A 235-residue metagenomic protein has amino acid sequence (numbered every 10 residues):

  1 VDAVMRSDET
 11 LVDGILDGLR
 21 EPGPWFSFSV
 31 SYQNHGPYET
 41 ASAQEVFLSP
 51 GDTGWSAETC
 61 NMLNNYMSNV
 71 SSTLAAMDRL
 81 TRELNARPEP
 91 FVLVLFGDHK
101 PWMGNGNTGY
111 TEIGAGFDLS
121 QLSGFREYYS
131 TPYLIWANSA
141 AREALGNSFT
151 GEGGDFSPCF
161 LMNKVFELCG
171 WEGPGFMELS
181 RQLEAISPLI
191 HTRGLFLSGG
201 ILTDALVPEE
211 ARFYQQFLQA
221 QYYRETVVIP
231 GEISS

Functional and structural regions predicted by a protein language model:
V1-S235: Solvent-exposed soluble domains appended to multi-pass membrane proteins
